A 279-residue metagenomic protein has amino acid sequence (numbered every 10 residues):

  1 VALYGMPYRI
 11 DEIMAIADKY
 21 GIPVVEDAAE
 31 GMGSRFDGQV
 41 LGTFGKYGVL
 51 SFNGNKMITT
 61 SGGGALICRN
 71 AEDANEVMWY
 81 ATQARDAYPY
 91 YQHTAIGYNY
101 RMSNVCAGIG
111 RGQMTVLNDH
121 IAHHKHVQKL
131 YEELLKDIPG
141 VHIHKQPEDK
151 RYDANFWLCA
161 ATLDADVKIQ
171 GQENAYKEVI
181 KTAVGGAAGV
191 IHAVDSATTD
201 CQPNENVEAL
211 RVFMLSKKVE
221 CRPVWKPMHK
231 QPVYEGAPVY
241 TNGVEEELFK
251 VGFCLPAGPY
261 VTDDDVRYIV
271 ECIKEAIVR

Functional and structural regions predicted by a protein language model:
V1, M6-E12, K19, R35 (+1 more regions): PLP-dependent aminotransferase class I/II
V1-T60, A65-I67, E72: Active-site phosphate-binding strand-loop segment of PLP-dependent enzymes
